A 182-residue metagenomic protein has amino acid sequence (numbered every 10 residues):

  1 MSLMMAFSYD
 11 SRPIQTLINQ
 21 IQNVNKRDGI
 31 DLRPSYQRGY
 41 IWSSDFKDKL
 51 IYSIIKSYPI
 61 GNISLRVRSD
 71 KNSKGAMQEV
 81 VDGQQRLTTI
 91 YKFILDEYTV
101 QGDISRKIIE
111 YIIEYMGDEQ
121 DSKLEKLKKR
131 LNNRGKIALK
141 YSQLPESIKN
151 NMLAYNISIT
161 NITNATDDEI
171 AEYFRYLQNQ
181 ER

Functional and structural regions predicted by a protein language model:
S2-Q15, Q37-S44, D48-R182: Basic- and aromatic-enriched surface patches that contact anionic nucleotides/nucleic acids
T16-N23: C-terminal active-site-capping segments
R27-P34: A short, surface-exposed helix-loop junction/capping segment
